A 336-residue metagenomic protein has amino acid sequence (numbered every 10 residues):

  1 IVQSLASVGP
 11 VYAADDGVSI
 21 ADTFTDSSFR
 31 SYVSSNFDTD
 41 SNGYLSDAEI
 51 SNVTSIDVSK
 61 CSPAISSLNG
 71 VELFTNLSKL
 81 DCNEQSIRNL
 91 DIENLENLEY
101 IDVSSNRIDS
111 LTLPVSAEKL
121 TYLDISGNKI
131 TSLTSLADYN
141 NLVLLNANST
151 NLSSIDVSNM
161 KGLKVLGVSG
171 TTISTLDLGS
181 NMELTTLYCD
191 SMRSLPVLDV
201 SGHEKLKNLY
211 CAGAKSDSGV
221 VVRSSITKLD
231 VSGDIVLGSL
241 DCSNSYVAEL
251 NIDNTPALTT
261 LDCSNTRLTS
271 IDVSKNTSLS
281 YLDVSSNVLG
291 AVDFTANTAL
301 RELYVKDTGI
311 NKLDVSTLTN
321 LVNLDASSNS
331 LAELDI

Functional and structural regions predicted by a protein language model:
V2-K79, E96, E118, N140 (+8 more regions): N-terminal capping/linker segments that flank leucine-rich repeat
T54-S59, L80-C82, I101-V103, T121-I125 (+11 more regions): Conserved hydrophobic beta-strand positions in leucine-rich repeat
C61-P63, Q85, L95, N106 (+19 more regions): Conserved "Asn-ladder"/turn position within leucine-rich repeats
S66-V71, I87-I92, L111-L113, L133-L136 (+10 more regions): Canonical leucine-rich repeat
S78-N83, T112-S116, S180, P196 (+3 more regions): Extracellular leucine-rich repeat
K79-N83, I87-N106, P114-A117, Y122: Right-handed parallel beta-helix
